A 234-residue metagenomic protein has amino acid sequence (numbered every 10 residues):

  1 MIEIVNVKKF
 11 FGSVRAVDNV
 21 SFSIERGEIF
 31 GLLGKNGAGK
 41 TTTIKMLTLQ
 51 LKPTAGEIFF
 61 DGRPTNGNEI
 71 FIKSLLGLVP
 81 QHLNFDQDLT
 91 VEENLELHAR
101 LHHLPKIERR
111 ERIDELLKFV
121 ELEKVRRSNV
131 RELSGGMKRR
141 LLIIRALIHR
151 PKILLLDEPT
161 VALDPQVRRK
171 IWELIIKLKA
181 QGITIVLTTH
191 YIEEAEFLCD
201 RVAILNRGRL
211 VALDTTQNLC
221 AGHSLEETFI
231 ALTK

Functional and structural regions predicted by a protein language model:
G56-G67, F71-I72: Conserved ABC transporter NBD signature motif
E96, R100, I107-V125: Conserved ABC ATPase "signature" region
N129-L133: Conserved ABC ATPase signature
R150: Conserved catalytic motifs of ABC-family nucleotide-binding domains
L154-D157: Catalytic Walker B motif of ABC-type/P-loop ATPase nucleotide-binding domains
L213-D214: ABC ATPase "signature
